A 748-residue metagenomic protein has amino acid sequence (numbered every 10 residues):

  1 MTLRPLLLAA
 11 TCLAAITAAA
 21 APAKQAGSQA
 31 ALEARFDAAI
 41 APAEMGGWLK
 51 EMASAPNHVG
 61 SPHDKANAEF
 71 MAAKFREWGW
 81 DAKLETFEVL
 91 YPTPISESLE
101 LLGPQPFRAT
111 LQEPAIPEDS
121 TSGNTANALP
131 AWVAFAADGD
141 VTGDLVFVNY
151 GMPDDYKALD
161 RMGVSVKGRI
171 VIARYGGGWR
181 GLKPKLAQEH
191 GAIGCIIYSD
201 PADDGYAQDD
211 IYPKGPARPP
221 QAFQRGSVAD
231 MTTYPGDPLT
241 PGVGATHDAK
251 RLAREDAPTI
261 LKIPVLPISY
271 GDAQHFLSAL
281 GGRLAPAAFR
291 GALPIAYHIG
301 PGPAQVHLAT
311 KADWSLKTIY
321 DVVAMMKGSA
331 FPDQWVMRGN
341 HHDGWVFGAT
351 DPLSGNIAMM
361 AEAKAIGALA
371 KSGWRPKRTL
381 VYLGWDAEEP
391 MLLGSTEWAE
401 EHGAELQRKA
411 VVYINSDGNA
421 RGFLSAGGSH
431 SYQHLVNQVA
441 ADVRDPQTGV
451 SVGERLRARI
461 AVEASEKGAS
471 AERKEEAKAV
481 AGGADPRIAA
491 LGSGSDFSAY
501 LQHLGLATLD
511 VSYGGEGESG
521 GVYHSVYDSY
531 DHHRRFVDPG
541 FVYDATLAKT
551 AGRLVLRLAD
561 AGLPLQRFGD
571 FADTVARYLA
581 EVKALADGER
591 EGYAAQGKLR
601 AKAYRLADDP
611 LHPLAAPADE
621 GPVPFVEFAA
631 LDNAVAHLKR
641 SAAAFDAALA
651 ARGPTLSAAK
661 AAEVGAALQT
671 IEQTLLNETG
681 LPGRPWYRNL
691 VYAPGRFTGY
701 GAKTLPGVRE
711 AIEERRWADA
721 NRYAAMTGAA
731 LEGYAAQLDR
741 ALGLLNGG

Functional and structural regions predicted by a protein language model:
P22-G27, A38, K50-I170, P201 (+1 more regions): Noncatalytic luminal/extracellular "stalk/propeptide" segments of secretory-pathway proteins
A31-A39, A53-P62, A131-A136, I170-G177 (+11 more regions): Second-shell loop/turn segments in exported
P106-R108, P219-L284, F331, D386-R534 (+5 more regions): Metal-dependent peptidase/peptidase-like ectodomains
G123-A158, T233-T350, K364, A368-S372: Soluble metallo-hydrolase cores and metallopeptidase-like ectodomains found primarily in the secretory/periplasmic
V148-G215, S329, D333-W335, W345 (+3 more regions): A conserved hydrophobic secondary-structure block that centers on an alpha-helix together with its immediately flanking
V322, R338-L392, E397, A551-L554: Alpha-helical metal-binding/catalytic segments enriched in His/Glu/Asp
V381, D442, G515-R577, E713-G748: His/Asp/Glu-rich mid-to-C-terminal helical/loop segments that flank catalytic regions of hydrolases
P654-G748: C-terminal amphipathic alpha-helical interaction region
